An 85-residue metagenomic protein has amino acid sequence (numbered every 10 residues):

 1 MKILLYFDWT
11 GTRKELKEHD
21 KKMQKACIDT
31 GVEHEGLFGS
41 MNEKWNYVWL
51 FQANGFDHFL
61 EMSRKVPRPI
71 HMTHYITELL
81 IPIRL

Functional and structural regions predicted by a protein language model:
M1-V48, Q52-R64, Y75-L85: Short S/T/G/P-rich N-terminal loop/turn motif that feeds into the first structured element of a domain
I70-T73: Catalytic alpha/beta core of large soluble enzyme barrels
